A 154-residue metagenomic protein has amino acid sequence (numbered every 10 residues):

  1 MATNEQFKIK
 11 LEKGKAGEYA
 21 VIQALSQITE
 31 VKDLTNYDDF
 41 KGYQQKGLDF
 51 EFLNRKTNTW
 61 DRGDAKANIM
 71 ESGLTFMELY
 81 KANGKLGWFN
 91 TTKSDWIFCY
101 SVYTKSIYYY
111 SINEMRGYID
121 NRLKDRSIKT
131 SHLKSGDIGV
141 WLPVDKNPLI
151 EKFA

Functional and structural regions predicted by a protein language model:
M1-Q27: Interdomain/boundary linker segments immediately adjacent to catalytic/signaling cores
N4-L11, T29-N36, A65-Y108: Catalytic cores of nucleic-acid endonucleases
E5, I9, T57, G84 (+2 more regions): Non-catalytic C-terminal interaction segments of nucleic acid-processing enzymes
K8, I22-L53: A short acidic/basic microdomain associated with nuclease active sites
L25, F50-E71: Conserved catalytic cores of phosphodiester-cleaving nucleases, focusing on short active-site segments
Y43, R55-K56, N90, Y100: Generic structural signal for beta-strand residues in well-ordered domains
Q45-G47, N58-R62, T91-S94: Short connector loops at helix/strand junctions that flank enzyme active sites, especially segments positioning acidic
E51-L53, K66, Y80, G139 (+1 more regions): Intrinsically disordered, low-complexity regions of eukaryotic proteins
